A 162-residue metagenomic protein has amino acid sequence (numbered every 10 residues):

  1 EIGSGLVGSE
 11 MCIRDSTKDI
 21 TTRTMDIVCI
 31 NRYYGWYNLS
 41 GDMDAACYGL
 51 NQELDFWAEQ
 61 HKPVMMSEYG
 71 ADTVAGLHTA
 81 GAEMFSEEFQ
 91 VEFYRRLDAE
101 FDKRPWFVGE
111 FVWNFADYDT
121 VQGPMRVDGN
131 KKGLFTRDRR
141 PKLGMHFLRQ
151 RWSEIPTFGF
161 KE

Functional and structural regions predicted by a protein language model:
E1-G8, C12-I13: Single conserved hydrophobic/aromatic residue that forms the stacking wall/gate of nucleotide- or nucleobase-binding
T17-T79, R95, F107: Glycoside hydrolase catalytic-domain groove-lining segments
V28, E68, Q90, E110 (+1 more regions): Conserved, mostly hydrophobic/aromatic
M43, C47, E83-E87, P141: Flexible, glycine- and charge-enriched loops at secondary-structure boundaries
A80-S86, K131-L134: Short glycine-enriched, charge-decorated loop/helix-capping segments at active-site entrances that position
F85-Y94, D98: Surface-exposed substrate-engagement region within the catalytic domains of secreted or surface-exposed extracellular
R104, V108, W113-E162: Aromatic-rich peripheral "rim/lid" segments of glycoside hydrolase catalytic domains that contact and position glycan
